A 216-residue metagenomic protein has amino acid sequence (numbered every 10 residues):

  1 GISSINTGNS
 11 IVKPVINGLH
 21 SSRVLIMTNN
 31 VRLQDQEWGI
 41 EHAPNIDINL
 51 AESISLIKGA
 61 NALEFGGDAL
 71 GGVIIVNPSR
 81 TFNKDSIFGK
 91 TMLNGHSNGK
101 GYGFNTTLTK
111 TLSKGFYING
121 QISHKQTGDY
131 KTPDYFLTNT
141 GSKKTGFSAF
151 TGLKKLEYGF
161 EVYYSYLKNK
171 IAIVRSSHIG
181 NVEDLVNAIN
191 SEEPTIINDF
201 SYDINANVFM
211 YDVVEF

Functional and structural regions predicted by a protein language model:
G1, N6-L19, R23, V31-F216: Outer-membrane beta-barrel proteins, especially TonB-dependent receptors
